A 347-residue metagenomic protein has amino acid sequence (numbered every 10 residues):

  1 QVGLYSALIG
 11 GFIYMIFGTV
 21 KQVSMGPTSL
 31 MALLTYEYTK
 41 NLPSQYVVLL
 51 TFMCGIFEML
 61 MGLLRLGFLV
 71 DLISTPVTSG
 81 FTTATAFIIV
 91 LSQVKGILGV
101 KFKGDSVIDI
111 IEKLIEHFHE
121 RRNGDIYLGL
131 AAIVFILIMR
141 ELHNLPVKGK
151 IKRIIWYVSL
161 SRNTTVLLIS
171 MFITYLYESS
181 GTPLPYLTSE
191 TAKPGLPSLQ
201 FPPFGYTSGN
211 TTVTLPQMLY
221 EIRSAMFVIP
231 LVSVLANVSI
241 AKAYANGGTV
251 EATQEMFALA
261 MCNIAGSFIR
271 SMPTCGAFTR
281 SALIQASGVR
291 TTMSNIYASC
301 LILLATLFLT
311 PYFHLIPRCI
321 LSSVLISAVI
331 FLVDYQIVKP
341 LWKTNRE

Functional and structural regions predicted by a protein language model:
Q1-E347: Transmembrane helical cores of multi-pass ion-transport proteins
